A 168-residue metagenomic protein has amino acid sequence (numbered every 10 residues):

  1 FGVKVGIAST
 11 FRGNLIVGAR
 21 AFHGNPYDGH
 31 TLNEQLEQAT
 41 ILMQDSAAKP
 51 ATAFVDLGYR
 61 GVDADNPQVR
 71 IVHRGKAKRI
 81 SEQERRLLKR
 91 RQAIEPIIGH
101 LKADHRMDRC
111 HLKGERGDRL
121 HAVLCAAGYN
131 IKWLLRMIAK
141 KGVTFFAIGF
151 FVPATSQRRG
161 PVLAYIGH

Functional and structural regions predicted by a protein language model:
F1-P50, A64: Polybasic low-complexity intrinsically disordered regions
V5, S9-F11, G18-H23, Q35-L36 (+5 more regions): Active-site proximal loops enriched in glycine and acidic residues that flank catalytic Cys/His/Asp and coordinate
T10, Q35-L42, I97-H100, D104 (+2 more regions): Generic, well-ordered alpha-helical scaffold segments in large soluble proteins
A19-F22, N33, N66-Q68, L112-E115 (+1 more regions): Composition- and surface-driven signal marking solvent-exposed, interaction-prone regions in large proteins
Q44-L120: Helix-centered, glycine/charged polyanion-binding patches within enzymatic domains that contact phosphate-containing
D104, D108-R109, W133-H168: A short, flexible helix-boundary coil/loop motif
